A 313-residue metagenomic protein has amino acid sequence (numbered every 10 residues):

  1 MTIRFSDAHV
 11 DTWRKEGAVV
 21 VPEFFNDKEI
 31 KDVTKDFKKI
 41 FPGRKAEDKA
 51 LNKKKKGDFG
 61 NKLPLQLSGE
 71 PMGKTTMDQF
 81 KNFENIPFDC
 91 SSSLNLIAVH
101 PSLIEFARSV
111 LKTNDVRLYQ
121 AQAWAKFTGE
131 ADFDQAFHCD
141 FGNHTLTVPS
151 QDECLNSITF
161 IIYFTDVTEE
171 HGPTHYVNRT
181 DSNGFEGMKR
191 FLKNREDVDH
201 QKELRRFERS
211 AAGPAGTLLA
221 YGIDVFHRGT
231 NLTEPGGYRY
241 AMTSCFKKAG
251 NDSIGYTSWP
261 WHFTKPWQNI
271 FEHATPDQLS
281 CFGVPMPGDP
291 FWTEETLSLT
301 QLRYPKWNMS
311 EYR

Functional and structural regions predicted by a protein language model:
M1-K15, P22-T145: Non-heme Fe(II)-dependent double-stranded beta-helix
G43, L51, R190-F191, L218-A220 (+1 more regions): Non-heme Fe(II)/2-oxoglutarate
H100, R108-R117, S150-C154, F164-H171 (+1 more regions): Secondary-structure boundary elements
T113, L118-Q120, L155-I161, H171 (+2 more regions): Extracellular structured ligand-interaction cores
Q120-A125, C139-F141, I158, I162-D166 (+1 more regions): Short, structured patches in soluble enzyme cores that scaffold and shape functional sites
K126-T128, V177-G184, R239, C245-N251: Short edge-strand/loop segments of extracellular domains
E130-F137, L146-P149, E170-R179, F185-K189 (+2 more regions): A short secondary-structure junction signal
C154-S157, V167-H227: Double-stranded beta-helix
